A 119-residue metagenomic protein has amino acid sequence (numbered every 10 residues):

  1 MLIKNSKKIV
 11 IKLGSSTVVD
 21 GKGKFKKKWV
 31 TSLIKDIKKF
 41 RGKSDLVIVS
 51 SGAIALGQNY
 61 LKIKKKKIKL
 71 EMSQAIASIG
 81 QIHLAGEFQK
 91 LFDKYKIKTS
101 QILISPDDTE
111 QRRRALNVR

Functional and structural regions predicted by a protein language model:
M1-R119: Nucleotide/pyrophosphate-binding catalytic subdomain
